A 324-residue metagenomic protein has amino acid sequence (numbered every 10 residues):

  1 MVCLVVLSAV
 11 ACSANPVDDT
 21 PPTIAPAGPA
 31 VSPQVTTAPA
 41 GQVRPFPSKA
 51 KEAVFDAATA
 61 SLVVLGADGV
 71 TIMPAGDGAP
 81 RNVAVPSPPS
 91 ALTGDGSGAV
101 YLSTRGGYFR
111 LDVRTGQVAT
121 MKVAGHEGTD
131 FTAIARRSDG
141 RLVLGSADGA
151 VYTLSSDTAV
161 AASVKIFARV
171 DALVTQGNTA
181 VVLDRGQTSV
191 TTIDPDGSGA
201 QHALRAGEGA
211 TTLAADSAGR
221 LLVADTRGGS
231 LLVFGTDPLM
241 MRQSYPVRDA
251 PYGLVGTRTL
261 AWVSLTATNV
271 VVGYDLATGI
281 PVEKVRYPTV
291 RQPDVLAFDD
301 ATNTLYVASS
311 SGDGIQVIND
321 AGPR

Functional and structural regions predicted by a protein language model:
M1-V5: Sec-dependent N-terminal signal peptides
S8, C12-R324: Predominantly soluble domains enriched in secretory-pathway, periplasmic, or organellar proteins
